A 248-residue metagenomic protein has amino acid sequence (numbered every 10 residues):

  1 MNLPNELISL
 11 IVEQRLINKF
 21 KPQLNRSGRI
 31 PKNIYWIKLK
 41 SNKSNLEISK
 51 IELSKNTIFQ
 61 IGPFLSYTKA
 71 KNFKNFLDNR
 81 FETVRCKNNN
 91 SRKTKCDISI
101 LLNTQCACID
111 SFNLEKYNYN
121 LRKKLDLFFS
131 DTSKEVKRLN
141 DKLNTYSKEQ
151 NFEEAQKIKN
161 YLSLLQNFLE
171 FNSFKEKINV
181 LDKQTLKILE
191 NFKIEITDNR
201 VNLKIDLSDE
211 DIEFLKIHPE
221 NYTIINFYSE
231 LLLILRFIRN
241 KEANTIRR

Functional and structural regions predicted by a protein language model:
M1-R248: Conserved catalytic/ligand-binding micro-motifs in nucleotide and anionic cofactor chemistry
